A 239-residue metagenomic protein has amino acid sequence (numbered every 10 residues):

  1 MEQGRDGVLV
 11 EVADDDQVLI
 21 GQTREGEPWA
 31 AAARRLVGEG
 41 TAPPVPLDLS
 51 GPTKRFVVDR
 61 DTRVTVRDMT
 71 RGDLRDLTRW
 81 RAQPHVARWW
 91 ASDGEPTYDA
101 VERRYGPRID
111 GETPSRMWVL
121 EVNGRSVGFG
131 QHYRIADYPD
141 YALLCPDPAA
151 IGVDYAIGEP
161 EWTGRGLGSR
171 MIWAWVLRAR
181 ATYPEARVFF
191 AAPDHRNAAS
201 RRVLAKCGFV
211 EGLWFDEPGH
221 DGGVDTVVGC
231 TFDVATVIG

Functional and structural regions predicted by a protein language model:
M1-R24: N-terminal strand-loop-strand
L9, Q17-L19, T65, F129 (+1 more regions): Short hydrophobic-acidic sequence motifs that mark active-site Asp/Glu residues
L9, S115-V119, F129, V227-G229: Short hydrophobic/aromatic beta-strand element in the GNAT-like acyltransferase core that lines or flanks the acyl-donor
R24-A30, R35-L36, G40, V45-V58 (+2 more regions): Acyl-donor (CoA/ACP) binding surface of acyl/acetyltransferases
V45-R63, D68-E102, G239: A short, well-structured alpha-helix characteristic of acyl/acetyltransferase catalytic modules
L77-R81, V101, Y105, V153 (+1 more regions): Hydrophobic alpha-helical core bundles mediating ligand binding, dimerization, or RNAP-core interactions
G94-M117: Active-site rim helix/loop that mediates acceptor-substrate recognition in acyltransferases
